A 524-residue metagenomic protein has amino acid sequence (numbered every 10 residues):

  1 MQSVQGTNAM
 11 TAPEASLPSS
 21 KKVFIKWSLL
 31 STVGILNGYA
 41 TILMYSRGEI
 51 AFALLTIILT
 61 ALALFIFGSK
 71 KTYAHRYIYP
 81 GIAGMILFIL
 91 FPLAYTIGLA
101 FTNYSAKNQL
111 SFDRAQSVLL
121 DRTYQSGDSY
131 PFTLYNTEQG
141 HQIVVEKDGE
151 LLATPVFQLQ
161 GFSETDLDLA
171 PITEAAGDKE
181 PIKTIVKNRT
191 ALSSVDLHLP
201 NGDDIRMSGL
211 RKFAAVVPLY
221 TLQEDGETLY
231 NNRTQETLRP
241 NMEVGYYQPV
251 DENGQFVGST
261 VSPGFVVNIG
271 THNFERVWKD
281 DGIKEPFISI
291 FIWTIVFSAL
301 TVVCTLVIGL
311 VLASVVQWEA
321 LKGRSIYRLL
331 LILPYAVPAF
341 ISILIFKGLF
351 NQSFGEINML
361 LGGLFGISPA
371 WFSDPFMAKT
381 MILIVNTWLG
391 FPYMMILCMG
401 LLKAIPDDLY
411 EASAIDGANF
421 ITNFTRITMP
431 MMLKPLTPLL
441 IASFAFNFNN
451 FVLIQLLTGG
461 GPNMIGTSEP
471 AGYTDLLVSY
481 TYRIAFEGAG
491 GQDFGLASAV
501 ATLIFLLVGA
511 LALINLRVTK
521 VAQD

Functional and structural regions predicted by a protein language model:
M1-T72, F101-P286: Membrane-topology segments of multi-pass transport proteins
N37-S46, F52, Y77-I78, G84-K107 (+3 more regions): A structural signal for multi-pass alpha-helical bundles of membrane permease subunits that mediate small-molecule
G81-I82, P131: Short alpha-helical segments and helix-capping/turn motifs at coil-helix boundaries
